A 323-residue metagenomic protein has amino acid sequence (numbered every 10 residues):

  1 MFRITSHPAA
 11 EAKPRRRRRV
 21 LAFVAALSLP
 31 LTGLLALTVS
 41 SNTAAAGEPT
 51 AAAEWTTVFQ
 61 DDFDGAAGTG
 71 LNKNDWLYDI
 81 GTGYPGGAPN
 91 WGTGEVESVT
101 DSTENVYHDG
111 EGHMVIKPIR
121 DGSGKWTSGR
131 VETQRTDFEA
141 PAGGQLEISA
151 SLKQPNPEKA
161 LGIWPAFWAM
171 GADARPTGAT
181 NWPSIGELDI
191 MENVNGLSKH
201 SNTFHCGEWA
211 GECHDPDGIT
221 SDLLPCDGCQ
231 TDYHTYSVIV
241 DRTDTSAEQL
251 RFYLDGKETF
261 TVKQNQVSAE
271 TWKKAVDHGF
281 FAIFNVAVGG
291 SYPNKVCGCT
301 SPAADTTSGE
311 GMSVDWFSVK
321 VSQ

Functional and structural regions predicted by a protein language model:
F2, K13-R15, L21-F23, T32-A51: C-terminal region of N-terminal signal peptides and the immediate post-cleavage residues of exported proteins
F2-P8: Zymogen propeptides/activation segments of proteases
A10-V20, K257, E270: Polar/charged alpha-helical tracts
S28-P30: Hydrophobic membrane-insertion alpha-helices, especially the h-region of bacterial N-terminal signal peptides
G47-Q323: GH16 jelly-roll
